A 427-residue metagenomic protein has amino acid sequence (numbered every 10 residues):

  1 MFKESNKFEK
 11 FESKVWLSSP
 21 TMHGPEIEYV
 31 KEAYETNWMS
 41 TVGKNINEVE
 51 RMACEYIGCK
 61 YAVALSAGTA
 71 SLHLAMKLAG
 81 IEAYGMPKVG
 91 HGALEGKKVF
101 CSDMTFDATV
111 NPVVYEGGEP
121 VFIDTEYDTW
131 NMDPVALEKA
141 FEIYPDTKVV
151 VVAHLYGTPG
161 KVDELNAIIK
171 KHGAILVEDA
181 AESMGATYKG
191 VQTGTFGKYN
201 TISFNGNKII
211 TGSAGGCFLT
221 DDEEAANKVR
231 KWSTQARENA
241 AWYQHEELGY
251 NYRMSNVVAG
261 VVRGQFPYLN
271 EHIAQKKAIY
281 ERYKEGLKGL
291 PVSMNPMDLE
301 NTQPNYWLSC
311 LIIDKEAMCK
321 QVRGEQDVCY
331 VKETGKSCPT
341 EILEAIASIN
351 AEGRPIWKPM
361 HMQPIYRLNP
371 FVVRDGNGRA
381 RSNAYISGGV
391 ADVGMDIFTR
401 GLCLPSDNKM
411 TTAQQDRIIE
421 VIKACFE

Functional and structural regions predicted by a protein language model:
M1-M39, P405: N-terminal "arm"/small-domain region of PLP-dependent enzymes with the aminotransferase-like
V42-K98, P112-Y115, F122-D124, V191: Phosphate-binding glycine-rich loop
N47-M52, Y56-A62, V135, K139 (+4 more regions): PLP-dependent aminotransferase class I/II
I81-K171, I175-A180, T187: PLP-dependent aminotransferase-like
F100, V121, L176-V177, T201 (+2 more regions): Structural detector of well-ordered beta-strand residues that form the stable sheet scaffold of enzyme domains
N131-E138, G190-Y199, R417: A short alpha/beta connector and helix-capping loop motif
E178-G212, A241-E246: Conserved active-site segment immediately N-terminal to the catalytic lysine that forms the internal aldimine
T195-S233, N256-V261: Active-site PLP attachment segment
